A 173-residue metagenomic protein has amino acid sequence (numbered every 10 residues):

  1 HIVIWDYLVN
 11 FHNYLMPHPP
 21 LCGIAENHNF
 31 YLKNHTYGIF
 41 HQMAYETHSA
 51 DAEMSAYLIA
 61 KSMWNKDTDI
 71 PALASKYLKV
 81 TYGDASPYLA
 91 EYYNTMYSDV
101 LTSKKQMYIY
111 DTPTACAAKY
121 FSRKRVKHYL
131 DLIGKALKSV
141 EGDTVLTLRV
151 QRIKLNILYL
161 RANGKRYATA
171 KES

Functional and structural regions predicted by a protein language model:
H1-P19: Active-site clefts of carbohydrate-active enzymes
H1-V3, Y37-F40: Structural preference for beta-strand elements that scaffold enzyme active sites
N13-P19, S49-L58: Histidine/acidic-residue-rich catalytic or RNA/ligand-binding cores of hydrolases and nuclease-related proteins
H18-H28, V126-L130: Well-ordered, non-membrane alpha-helical segments in soluble/globular domains
I24-H28, A60-N65: Short, structured secondary-structure boundary patches
N34-T36, K61-S173: Catalytic domains of carbohydrate-active enzymes that cleave complex glycans
I39-S49: Short acidic/histidine-rich active-site segments
